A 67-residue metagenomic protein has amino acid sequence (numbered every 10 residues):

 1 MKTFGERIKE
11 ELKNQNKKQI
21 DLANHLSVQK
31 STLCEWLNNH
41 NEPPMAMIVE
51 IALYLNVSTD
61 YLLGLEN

Functional and structural regions predicted by a protein language model:
M1-K17: A short, Lys/Arg-rich alpha-helix, primarily the initiator
E10, N16, E35, L63-N67: Short, charged recognition helix plus adjacent turn of helix-turn-helix-like nucleic-acid-binding domains
N24, E35, L53: Alpha-helical residues within the helix-turn-helix
S27-E42: Recognition helix of helix-turn-helix/homeodomain-like DNA-binding domains that insert into the DNA major groove
A46-Y61: DNA major-groove recognition helix of helix-turn-helix/homeodomain DNA-binding modules
